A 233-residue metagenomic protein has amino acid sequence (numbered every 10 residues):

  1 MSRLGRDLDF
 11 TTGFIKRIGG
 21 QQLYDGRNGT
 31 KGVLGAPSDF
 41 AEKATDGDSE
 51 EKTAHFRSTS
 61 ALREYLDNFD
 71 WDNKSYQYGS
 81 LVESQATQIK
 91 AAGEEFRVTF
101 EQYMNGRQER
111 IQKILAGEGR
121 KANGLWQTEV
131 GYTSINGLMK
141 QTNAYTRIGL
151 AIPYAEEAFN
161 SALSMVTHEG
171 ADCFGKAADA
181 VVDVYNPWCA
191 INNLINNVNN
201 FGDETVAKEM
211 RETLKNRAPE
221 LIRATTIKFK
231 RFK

Functional and structural regions predicted by a protein language model:
S2-V198, E204-L221: Eukaryote-skewed repeat-based solenoidal scaffolds used as protein-protein interaction platforms, primarily
I222-K233: Conserved blade-ending motifs and adjacent loop-strand segments that build the rim/top face of beta-propeller domains
